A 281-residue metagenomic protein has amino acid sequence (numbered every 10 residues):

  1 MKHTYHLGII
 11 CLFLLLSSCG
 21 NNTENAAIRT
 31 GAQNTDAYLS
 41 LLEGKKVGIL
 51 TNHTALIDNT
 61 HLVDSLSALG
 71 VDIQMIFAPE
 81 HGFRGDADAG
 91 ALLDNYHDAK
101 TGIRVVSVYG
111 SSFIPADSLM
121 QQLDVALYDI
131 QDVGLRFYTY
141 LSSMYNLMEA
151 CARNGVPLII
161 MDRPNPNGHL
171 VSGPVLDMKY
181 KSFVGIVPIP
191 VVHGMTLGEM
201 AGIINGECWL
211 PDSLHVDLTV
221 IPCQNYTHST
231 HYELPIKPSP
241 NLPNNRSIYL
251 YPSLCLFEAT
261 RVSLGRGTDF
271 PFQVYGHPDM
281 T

Functional and structural regions predicted by a protein language model:
L15-S18: C-terminal motif of bacterial Sec signal peptides marking the signal peptidase cleavage site
D72-H81, M161: Short internal beta-strands
G85-G90, I159-K181: Glycine-rich, charge-decorated loop segments at or immediately adjacent to ligand/cofactor-binding or catalytic sites
D94-L123, L135: Glycine-rich oxoanion-binding loops at beta->alpha junctions
D132-M144: Glycine/threonine-rich flexible loop motifs
K181-Y251: Conserved anion/nucleotide-ligand pocket segment
R246-T281: Internal helical hairpin/lid segments
